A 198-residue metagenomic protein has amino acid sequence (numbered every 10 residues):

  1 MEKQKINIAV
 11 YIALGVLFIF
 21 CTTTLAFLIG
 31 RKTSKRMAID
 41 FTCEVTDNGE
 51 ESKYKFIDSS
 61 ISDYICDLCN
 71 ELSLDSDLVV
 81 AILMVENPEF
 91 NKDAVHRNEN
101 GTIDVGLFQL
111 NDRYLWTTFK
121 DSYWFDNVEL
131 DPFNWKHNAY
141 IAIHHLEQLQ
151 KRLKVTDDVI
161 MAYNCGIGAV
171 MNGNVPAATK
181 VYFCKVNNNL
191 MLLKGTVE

Functional and structural regions predicted by a protein language model:
E2-F18, L28: N-terminal Sec-pathway targeting helices
K5, L25-A26, H96, I103: A general, composition-driven signal for non-globular sequence regions
V16-F18, L25, I39, G106: Short non-domain terminal segments
I19-C21, L28, T42, F183-C184: Compositionally biased, low-structure terminal segments
C21-M37: Membrane-interface motif at the C-terminal end of an N-terminal transmembrane signal
T33-E198: Catalytic glycan-binding domains that act on GlcNAc-containing polysaccharides
